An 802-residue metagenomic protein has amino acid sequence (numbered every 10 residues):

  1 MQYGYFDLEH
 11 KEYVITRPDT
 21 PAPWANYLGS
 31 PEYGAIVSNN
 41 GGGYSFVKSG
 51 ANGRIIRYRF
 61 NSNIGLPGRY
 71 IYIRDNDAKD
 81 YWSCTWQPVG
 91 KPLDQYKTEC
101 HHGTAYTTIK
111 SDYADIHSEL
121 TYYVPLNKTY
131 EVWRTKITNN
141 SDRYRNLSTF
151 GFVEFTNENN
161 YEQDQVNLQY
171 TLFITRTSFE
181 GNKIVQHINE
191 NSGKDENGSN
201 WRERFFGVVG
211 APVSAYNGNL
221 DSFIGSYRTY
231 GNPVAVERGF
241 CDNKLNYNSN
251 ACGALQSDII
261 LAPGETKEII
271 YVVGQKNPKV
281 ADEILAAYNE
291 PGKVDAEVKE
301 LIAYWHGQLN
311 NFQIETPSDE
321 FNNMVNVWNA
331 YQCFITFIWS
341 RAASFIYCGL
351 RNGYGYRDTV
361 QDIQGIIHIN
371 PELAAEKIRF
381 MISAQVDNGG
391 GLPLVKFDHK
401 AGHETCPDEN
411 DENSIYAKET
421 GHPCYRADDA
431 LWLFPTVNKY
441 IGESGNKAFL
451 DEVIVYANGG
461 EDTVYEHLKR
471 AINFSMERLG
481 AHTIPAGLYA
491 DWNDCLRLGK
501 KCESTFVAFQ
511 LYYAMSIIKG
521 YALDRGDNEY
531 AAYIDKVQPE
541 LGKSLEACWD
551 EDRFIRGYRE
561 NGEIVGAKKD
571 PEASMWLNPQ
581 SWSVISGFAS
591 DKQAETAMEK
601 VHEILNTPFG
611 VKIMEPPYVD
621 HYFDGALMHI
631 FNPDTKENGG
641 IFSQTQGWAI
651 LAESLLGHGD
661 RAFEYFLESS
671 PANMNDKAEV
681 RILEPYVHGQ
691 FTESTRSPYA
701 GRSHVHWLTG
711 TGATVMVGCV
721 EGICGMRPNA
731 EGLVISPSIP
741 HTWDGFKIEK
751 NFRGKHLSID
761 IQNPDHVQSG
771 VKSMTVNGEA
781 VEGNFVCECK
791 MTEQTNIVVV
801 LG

Functional and structural regions predicted by a protein language model:
M1-R357, E372-A384, K439-S444, L488 (+7 more regions): Anionic coordination/interaction segments
R74, Y354-T359, I363-H482, S504-Y512 (+4 more regions): Aromatic-rich carbohydrate-recognition surfaces in CAZymes
T138-Y144, P278-D282, E443-A457, I517-Y533 (+1 more regions): Inter-helical turn/loop segments and adjacent helix faces that build the functional surface of alpha-helical bundle
F150-F152, N167, L392-P393, Q510-M628 (+2 more regions): Catalytic cores of carbohydrate-active enzymes
S344-G353, L394-R426, A457-G459, T463 (+4 more regions): Carbohydrate-binding/catalytic loop surfaces
A730-I759: Surface beta-strand/loop "capping" patches
E749, K790-G802: Short, well-structured beta-strand segments within conserved domains
T775-E779: Short strand-turn-strand beta-turns centered on an Asx-Gly dipeptide
